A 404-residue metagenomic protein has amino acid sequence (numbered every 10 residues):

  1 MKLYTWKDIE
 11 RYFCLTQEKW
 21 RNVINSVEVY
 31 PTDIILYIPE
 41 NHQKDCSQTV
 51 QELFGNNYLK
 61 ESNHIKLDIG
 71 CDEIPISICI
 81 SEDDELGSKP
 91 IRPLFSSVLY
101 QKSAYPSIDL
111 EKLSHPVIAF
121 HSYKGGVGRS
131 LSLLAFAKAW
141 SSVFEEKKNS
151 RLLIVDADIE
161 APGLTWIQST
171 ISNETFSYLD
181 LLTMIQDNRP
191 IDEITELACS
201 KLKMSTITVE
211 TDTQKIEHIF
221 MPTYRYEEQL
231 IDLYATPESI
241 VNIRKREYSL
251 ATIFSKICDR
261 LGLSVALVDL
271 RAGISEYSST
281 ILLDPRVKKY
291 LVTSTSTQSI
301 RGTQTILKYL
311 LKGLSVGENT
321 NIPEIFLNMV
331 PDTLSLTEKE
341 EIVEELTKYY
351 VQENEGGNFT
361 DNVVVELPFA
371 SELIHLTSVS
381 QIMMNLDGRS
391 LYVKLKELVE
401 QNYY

Functional and structural regions predicted by a protein language model:
M1-L99: Long, basic/Gly/Ser/Thr-rich N-terminal segments that mediate initial subcellular attachment or targeting
L3-C14, S47-N57, R151, A251-G357: Conserved catalytic-core segment of NTP-binding enzymes
H64, D68-G70, I74, Y224-R225 (+1 more regions): Beta-strand-loop-alpha "switch" segments that mediate conformational coupling across diverse proteins
Y105, L110-A161, W166, L250: Walker A/P-loop phosphate-binding motif and the immediately C-terminal alpha-helix
A135-A137, I167-S177, T236-E238, I281-R286 (+3 more regions): Short secondary-structure boundary/capping segments
A157-D259: P-loop/Walker-type NTP enzyme "switch/lid" segment
D158-A161, R225-E228, A272-I274, S296-Q298 (+2 more regions): Conserved nucleotide-binding/hydrolysis micro-motifs of P-loop NTPases
I243, I374-Y404: NTP-binding/hydrolysis catalytic cores, primarily Walker-type P-loop NTPases
